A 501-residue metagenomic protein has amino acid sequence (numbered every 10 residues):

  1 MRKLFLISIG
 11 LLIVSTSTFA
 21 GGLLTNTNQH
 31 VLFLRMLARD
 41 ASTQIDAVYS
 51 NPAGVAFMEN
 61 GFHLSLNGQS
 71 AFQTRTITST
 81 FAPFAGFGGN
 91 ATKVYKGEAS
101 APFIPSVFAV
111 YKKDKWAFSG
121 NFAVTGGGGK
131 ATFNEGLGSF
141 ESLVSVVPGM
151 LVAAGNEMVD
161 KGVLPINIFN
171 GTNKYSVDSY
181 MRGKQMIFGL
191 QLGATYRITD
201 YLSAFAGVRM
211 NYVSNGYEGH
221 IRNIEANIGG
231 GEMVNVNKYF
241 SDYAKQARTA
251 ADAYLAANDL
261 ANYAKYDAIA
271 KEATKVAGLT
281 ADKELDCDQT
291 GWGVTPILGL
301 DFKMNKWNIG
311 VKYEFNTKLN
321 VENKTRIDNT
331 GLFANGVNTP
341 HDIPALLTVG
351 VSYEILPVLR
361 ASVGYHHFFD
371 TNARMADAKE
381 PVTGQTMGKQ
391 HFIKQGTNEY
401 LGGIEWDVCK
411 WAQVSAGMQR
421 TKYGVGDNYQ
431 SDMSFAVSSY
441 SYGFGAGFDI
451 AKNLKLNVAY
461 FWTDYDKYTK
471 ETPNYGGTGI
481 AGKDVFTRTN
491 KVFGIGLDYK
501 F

Functional and structural regions predicted by a protein language model:
S15-G129, F435-S438, F461: N-terminal, post-signal peptide beta-strand-biased segments of exported outer-membrane/organellar beta-barrel and other
D46, S100-P105, M186-L190, T290-P296 (+4 more regions): Residues that define the transmembrane beta-barrel architecture of outer-membrane proteins
A56, V110-K113, L192, Y196 (+9 more regions): Residue-level signature of outer-membrane beta-barrel architecture
F62, K115-F118, Y201-A204, K306-I309 (+4 more regions): Repeated loop/turn-to-beta-strand initiation elements of outer-membrane beta-barrel proteins
L64-F72, G120-V124, A206-M210, V311-F315 (+3 more regions): Transmembrane beta-barrel strands of outer-membrane/channel proteins
T76-P83, A131-L137, G216-E225, G231 (+4 more regions): Outer-membrane beta-barrel translocator domains and adjoining extracellular loop/strand segments of Gram-negative
N90-Y95, Y175-Y180, A281-C287, L332-N338 (+3 more regions): Extracellular loop and loop/strand-boundary signature of outer-membrane beta-barrel proteins
A446-F448, Y460, T487-F501: Outer-membrane beta-barrel "beta-signal"
